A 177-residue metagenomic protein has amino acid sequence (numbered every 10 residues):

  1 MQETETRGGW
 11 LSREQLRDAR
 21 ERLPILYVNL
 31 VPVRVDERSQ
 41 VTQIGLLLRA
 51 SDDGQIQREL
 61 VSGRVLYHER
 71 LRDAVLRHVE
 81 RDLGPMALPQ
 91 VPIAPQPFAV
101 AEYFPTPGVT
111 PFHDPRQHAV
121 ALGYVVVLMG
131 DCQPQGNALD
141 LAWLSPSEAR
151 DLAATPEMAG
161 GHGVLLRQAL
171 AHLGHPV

Functional and structural regions predicted by a protein language model:
M1-R38, H113-D114: Acidic, metal-coordinating catalytic segment for phosphate/diphosphate chemistry, firing primarily on the Nudix
L23-Y27, S39, Q55, E59-L60 (+2 more regions): Short connector loops at helix/strand junctions that flank enzyme active sites, especially segments positioning acidic
N29-V31, Q43, D140: Conserved beta-strand and immediately adjacent loop positions that scaffold enzyme active sites
V31, V35-D36, V41, E80 (+1 more regions): A structural signal for the main folded, soluble domain(s) of proteins
P32-R34, L48, L128: Residue-level signal for short segments within beta-strands and strand-turn junctions of well-structured beta-sheet
S39-L88: Conserved Nudix-box catalytic region and its N-terminal flanking loop in Nudix hydrolases and closely related
D53-R58, Q117, A121-V177: Nudix hydrolase/Nudix homology domain
G84-C132: Active-site segment of metal-dependent pyrophosphate-handling enzymes, primarily the Nudix hydrolase catalytic core
